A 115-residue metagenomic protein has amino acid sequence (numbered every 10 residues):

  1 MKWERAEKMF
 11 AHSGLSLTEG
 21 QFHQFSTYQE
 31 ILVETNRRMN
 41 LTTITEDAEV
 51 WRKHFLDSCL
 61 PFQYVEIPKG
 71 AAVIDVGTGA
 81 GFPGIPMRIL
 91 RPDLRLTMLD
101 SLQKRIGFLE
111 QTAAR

Functional and structural regions predicted by a protein language model:
M1-L41: N-terminal auxiliary segments of SAM/dcSAM-dependent transferases
H12-E19, D47, E66-A72: Short, glycine- and charge-enriched coil/turn segments that flank and shape catalytic ligand pockets
I31-E34, R38, V50-K69: Conserved alpha-helix/loop element of class I SAM-dependent methyltransferases that forms part of the SAM/SAH-binding
C59-R115: Conserved SAM/SAH cofactor-binding pocket of Class I
